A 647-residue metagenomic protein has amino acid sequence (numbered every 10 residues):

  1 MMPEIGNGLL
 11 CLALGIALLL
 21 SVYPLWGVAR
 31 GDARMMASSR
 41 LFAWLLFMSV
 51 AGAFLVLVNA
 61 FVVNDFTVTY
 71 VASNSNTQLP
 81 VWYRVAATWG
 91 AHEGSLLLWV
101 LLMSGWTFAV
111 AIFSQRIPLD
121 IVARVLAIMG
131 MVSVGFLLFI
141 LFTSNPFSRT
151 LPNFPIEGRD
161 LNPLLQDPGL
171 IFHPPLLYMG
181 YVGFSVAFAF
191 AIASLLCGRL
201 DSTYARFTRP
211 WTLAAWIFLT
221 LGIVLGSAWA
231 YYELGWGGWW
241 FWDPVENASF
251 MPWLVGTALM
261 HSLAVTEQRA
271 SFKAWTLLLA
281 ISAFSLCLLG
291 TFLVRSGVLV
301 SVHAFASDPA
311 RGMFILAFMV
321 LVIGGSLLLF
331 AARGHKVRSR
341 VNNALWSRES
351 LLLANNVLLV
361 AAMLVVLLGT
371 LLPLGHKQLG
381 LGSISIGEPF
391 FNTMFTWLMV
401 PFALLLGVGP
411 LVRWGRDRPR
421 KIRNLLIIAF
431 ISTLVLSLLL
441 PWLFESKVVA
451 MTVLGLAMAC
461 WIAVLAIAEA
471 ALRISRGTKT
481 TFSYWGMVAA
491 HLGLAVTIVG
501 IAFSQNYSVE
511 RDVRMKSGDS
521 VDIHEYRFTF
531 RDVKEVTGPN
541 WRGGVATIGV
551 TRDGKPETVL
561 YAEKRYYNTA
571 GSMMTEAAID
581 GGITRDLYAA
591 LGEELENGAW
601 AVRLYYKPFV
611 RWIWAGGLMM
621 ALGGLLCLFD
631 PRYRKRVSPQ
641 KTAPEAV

Functional and structural regions predicted by a protein language model:
M1-L9, D32-M36, N59-E93, N145-P174 (+9 more regions): Membrane-interface interhelical loops and short amphipathic "cap" helices that link adjacent transmembrane segments
M1-R34, L45-G52, F66, P244-L254 (+5 more regions): Contiguous transmembrane helix-bundle modules in multi-pass membrane proteins
C11-V22, V28, S95-S227, G235: A conserved hydrophobic secondary-structure block that centers on an alpha-helix together with its immediately flanking
R30-S39, F113-V125, C197-T208, E267-A274 (+3 more regions): Membrane-interface helix-boundary motifs at transmembrane edges
L45-V62, G135, F218-L225, L286 (+1 more regions): A generic, lipid-embedded transmembrane alpha helix
V50-S73, T77-L79, A86-A111, F139-R149 (+5 more regions): Transmembrane-helix bundle segments that line or gate the permeation/cavity pathway in multi-pass membrane proteins
P175, V182-I192, Y204-S262, W275 (+8 more regions): Extended, hydrophobic alpha-helical segments in both membrane/secreted and soluble proteins
R511-R603: Soluble non-transmembrane domains of integral membrane proteins
